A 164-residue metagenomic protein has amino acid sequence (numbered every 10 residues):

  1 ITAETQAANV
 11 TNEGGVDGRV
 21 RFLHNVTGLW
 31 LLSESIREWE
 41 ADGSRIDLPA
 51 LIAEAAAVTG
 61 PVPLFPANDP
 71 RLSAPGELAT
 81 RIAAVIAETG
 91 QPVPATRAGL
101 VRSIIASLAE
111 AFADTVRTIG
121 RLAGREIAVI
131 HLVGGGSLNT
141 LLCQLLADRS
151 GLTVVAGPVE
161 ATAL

Functional and structural regions predicted by a protein language model:
I1-I130, L138-T162: Active-site core segments that coordinate phosphate-bearing ligands/cofactors across diverse enzyme families
